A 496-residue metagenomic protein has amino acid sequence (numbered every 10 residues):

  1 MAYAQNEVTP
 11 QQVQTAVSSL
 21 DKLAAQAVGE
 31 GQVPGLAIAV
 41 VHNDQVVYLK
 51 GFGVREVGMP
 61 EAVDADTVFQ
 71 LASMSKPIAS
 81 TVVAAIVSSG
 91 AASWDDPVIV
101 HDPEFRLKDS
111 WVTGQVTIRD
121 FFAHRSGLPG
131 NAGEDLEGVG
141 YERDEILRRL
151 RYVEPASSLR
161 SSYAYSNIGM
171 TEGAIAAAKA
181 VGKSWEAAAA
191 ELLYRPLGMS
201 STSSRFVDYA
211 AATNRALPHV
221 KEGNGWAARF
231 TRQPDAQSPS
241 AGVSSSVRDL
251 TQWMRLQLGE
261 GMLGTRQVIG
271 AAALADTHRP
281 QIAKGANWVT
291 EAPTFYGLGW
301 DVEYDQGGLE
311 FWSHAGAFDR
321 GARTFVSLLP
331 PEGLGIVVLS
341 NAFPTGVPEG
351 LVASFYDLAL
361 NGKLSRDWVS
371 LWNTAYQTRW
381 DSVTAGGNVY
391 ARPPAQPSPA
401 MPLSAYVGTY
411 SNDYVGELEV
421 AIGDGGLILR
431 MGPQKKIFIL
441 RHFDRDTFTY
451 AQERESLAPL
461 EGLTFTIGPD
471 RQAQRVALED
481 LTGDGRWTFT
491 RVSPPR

Functional and structural regions predicted by a protein language model:
Y3-Q5, G350-R496: Peripheral terminal and inter-domain segments
P10-F69, A91-S93, V100-H101, R106-K108 (+3 more regions): Short, conserved catalytic-motif segment at the N-terminal edge
A16-L23, Q32, L36-A37, S75 (+12 more regions): Stable alpha-helical elements in mature extracytoplasmic
D21-A25, I38, D44, F69-P97 (+2 more regions): Active-site SXXK
Q32-G35, R320-R323, Y414-V415: Short, small/polar residue-rich loop motifs at catalytic or cofactor-binding pockets
F52-E56, D109-F325: Short, surface-exposed loop or secondary-structure junction motifs that flank catalytic or metal-binding residues
V54-V57, F343-T345, S456, L481-T482: A short acidic/small-residue loop/turn micro-motif
T324-N341, R475-L478: Short, well-ordered beta-strand elements
